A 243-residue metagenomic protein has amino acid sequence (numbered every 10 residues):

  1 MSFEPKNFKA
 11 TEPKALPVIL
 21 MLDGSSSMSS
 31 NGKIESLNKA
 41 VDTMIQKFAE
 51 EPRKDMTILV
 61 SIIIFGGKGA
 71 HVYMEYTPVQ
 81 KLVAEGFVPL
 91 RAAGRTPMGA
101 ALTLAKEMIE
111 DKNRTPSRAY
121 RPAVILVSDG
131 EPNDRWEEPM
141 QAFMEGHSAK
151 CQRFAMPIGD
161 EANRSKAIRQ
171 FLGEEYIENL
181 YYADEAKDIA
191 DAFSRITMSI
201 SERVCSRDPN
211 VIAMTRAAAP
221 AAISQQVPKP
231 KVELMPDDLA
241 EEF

Functional and structural regions predicted by a protein language model:
S2, N7-T11, A49-K54, E110-A119 (+1 more regions): Surface-exposed acidic, glycine-flexible loop patches that form ligand/cofactor-binding and adhesion interfaces
T11-M74, A123-V127: Von Willebrand factor
V18-S25, L82-P89, E175-Y176: A short small-residue
E35, G130-E174, A183: VWA/integrin I-like adhesion module and closely mimicked acidic/polar interface patches used
V41-A49, T103-K112, E138-F143: Short, well-ordered amphipathic alpha-helices
A70, K81-R121, F154-R169, K187-A192: Von Willebrand factor
G159, D208-F243: Extended acidic, low-complexity intrinsically disordered regions
D160-A213, A217: Von Willebrand factor A/integrin I-like adhesion domains
